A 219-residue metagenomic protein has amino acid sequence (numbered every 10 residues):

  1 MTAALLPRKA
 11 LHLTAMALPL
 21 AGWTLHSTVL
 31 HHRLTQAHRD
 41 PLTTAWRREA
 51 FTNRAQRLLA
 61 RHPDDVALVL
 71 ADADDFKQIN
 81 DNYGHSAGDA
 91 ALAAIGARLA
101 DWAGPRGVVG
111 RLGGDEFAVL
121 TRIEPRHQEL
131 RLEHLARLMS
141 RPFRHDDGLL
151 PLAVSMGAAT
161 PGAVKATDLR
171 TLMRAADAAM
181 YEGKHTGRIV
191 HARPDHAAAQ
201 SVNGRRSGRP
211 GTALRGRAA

Functional and structural regions predicted by a protein language model:
T2-P41, R48-L58, D65: Signal-transducing coiled-coil linker helices
T35-N53, A71-H85, A93: Conserved nucleotide-binding and Mg2+-coordinating catalytic segments in signaling enzymes
F51, A55, A91-L92, G96-L99 (+2 more regions): Heptad-repeat coiled-coil signal-transmission/dimerization helices
R54-Y83, G110, G216: Active-site-proximal structural segments of metal-dependent nucleotidyl cyclase/transferase enzymes
N80-G88, G113-G114, D147: A short glycine-centered flexible hinge/capping loop motif at secondary-structure junctions
G96-T160, P210: GGDEF/GGEEF active-site signature
G148-A178, A192-D195: A short glycine-enriched loop-to-beta-strand structural element that forms part of the catalytic core of nucleotide
T171-R217: Catalytic/regulatory signature loops of cyclic-dinucleotide turnover enzymes and related class III nucleotidyl cyclases
